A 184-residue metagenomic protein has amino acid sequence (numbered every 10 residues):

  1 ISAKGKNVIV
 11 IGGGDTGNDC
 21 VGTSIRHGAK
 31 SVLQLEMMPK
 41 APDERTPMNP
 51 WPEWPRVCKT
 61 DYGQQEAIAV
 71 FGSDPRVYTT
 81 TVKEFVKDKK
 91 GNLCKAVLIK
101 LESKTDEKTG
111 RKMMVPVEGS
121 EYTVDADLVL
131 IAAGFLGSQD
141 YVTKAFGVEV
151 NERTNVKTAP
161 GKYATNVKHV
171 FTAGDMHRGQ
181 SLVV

Functional and structural regions predicted by a protein language model:
I1-G5, T105-Q180: FAD-site-proximal beta/loop scaffold in flavoenzymes
K4-G14: Beta1/beta-strand and adjacent pyrophosphate-binding region of the FAD-binding site in flavoprotein oxidoreductases
G13, E36-K40, D175: Cofactor-binding loop segments of dinucleotide-utilizing enzymes, especially the Rossmann-like FAD- and NAD(P)+-binding
G17-G22, H27-G28, A173-V184: A conserved FAD-binding loop/helix module that cradles the flavin
V21-E84: Rossmann-like dinucleotide-binding cores of NAD(P)H-dependent redox enzymes
T79-N92, K104: A conserved short coil-to-beta-strand element within the FAD-binding core of flavoproteins
